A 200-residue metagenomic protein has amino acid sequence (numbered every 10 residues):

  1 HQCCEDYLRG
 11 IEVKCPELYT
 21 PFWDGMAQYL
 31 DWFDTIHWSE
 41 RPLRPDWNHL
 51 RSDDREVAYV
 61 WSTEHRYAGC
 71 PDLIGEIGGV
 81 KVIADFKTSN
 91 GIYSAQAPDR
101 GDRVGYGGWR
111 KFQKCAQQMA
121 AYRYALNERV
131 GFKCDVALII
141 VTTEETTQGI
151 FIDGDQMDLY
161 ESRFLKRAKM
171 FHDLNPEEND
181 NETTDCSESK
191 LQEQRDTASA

Functional and structural regions predicted by a protein language model:
H1-A68, K190-A200: Metal-dependent nuclease catalytic cores that hydrolyze phosphodiester bonds in DNA/RNA, characterized by
R9, D24, E128, S162 (+3 more regions): Polar/charged alpha-helical tracts
R41-E177: Mg2+/Mn2+-dependent nuclease catalytic core
